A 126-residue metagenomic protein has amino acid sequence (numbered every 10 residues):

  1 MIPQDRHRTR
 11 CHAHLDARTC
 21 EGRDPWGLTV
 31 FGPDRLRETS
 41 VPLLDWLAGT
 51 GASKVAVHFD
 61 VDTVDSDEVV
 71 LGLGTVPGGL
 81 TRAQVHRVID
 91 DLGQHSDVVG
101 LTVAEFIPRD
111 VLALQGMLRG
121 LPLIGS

Functional and structural regions predicted by a protein language model:
M1-R6, H95-S96: Active-site histidine-anchored catalytic micro-motif
D5-D24: Low-complexity basic/metal-binding stretches
C20-S126: Catalytic cores of soluble, metal-dependent hydrolases
